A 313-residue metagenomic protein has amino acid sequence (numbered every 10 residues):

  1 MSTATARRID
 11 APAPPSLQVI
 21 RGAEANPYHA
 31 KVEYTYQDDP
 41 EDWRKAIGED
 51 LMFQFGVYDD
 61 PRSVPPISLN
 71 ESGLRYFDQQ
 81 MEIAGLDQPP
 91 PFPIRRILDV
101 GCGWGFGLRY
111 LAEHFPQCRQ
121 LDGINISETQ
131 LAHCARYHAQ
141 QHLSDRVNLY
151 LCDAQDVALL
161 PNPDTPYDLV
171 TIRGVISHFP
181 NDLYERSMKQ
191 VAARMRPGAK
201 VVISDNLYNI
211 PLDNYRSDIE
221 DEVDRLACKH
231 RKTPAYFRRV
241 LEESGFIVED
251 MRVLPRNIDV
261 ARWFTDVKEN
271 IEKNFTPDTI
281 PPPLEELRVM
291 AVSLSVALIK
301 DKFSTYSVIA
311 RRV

Functional and structural regions predicted by a protein language model:
S2-A46: N-terminal auxiliary segments of SAM/dcSAM-dependent transferases
N70-P93: Conserved alpha-helix/loop element of class I SAM-dependent methyltransferases that forms part of the SAM/SAH-binding
R96-L98, L108-D156: Class I SAM-dependent methyltransferase SAM/SAH-binding core
A158-V170: A short acidic, Gly/Pro-enriched loop at the edge of an enzyme's catalytic core that lines a small-molecule cofactor
E185-P197: A short glycine-rich, Lys/Arg-flanked "PGG" loop and its adjoining helix->strand segment in the class I
G198-D205: Conserved beta-strand signature within the Rossmann-like core of class I S-adenosyl-L-methionine
N206-C228: Short, glycine-/aromatic-enriched active-site segment of Class I SAM-dependent methyltransferases
K229-G245: Short alpha-helix
